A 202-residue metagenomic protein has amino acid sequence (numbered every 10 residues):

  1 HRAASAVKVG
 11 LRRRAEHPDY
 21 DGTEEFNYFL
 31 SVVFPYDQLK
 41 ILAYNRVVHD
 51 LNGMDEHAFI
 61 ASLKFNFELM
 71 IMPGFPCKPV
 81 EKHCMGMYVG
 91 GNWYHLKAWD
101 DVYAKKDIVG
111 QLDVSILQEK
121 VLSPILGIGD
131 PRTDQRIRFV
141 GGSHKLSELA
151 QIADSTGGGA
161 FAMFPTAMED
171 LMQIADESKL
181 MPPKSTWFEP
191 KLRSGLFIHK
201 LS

Functional and structural regions predicted by a protein language model:
H1-S202: Surface-exposed, charge/polar-rich loops and edge strands
